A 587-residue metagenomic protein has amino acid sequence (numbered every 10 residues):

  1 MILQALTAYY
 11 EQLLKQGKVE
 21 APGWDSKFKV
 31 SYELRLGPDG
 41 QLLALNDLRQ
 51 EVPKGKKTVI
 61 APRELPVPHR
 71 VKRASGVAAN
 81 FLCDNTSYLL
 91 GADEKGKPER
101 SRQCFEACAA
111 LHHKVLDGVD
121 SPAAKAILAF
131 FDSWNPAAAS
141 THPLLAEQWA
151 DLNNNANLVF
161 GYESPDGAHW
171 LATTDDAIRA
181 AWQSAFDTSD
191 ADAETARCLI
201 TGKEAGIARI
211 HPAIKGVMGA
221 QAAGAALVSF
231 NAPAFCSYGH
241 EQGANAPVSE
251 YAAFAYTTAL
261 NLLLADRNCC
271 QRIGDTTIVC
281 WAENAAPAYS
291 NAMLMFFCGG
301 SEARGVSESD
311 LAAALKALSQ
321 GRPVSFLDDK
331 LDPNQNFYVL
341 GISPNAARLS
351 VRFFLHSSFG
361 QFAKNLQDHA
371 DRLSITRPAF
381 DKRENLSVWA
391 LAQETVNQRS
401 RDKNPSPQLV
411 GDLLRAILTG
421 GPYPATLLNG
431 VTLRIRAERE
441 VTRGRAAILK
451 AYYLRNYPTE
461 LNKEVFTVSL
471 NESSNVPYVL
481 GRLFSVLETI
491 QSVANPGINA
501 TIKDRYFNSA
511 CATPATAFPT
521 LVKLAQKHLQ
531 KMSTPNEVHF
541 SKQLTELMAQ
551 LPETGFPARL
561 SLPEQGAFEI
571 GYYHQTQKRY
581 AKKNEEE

Functional and structural regions predicted by a protein language model:
M1-D190, F235-E587: Conserved phosphate-interacting/catalytic interface
D190-A196: Short metal-coordination and nucleic-acid-contact micro-motifs, chiefly zinc-binding Cys/His arrays
T201-E204: Short Cys/His-rich metal-coordination motifs, predominantly Zn2+-binding knuckles/fingers
I207-H211, N268-C269: Short, solvent-exposed secondary-structure capping/transition elements
R209-N245: Short microdomains enriched in Cys/His and/or Lys/Arg
